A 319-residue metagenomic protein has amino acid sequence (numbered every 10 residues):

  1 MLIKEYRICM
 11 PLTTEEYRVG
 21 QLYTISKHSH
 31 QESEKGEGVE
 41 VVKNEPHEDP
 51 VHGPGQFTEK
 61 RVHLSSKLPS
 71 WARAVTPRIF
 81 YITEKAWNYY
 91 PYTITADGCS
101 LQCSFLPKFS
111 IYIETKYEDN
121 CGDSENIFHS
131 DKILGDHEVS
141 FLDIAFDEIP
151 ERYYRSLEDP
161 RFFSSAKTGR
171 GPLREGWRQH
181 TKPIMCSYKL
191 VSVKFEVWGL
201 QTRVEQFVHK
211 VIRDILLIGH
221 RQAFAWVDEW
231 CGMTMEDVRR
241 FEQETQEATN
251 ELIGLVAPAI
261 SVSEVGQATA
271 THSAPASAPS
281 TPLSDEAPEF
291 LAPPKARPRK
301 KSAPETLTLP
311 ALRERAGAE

Functional and structural regions predicted by a protein language model:
M1-E319: Eukaryotic helix-grip
